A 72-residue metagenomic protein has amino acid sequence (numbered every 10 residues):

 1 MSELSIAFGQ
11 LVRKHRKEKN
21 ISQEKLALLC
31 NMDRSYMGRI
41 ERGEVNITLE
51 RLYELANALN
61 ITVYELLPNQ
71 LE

Functional and structural regions predicted by a protein language model:
M1-A7: A detector for short, charged/polar N-terminal pre-domain segments
E3, R42, I61: Short, conserved catalytic or interaction motifs in soluble domains
Q10-K25, L29, E54, L59: Short basic helix-loop element that most often maps to the first helix and adjoining turn of HTH DNA-binding modules
V12, L26-A27, M37-I40, L66: Conserved hydrophobic/aromatic packing and binding residues within compact polymer-binding modules
N31-V45: Recognition helix of helix-turn-helix/homeodomain-like DNA-binding domains that insert into the DNA major groove
R51-A56, L66-L67: Hydrophobic micro-packing sites on short alpha-helices
N60-E72: Short C-terminal boundary/hinge segments that cap the last helix of small helical domains
